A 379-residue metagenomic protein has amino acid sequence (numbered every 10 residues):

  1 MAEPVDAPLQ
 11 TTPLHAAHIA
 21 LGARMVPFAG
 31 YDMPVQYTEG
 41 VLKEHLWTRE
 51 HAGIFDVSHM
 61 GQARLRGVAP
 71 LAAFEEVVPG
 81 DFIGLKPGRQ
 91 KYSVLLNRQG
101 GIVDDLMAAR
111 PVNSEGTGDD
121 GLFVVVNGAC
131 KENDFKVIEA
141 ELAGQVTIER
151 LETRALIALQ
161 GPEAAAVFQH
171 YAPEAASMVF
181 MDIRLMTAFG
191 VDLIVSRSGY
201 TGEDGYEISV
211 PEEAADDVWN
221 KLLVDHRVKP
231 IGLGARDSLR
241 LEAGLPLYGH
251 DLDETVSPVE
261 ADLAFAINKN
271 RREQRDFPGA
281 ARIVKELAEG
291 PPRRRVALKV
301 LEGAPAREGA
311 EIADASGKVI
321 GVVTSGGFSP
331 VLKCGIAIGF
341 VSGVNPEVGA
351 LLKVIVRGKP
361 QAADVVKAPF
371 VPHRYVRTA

Functional and structural regions predicted by a protein language model:
M1-P27, M33-Y37, V112-A379: Conserved, structured C-terminal
M1-S93, G101, L233: Acidic, proline/glycine-enriched N-terminal capping motif
H59-R66, V94-L95, G121, T153-A158: Conserved short loop/turn motifs at secondary-structure junctions
G61, L65, R98, V103 (+1 more regions): Short coil/turn segments at secondary-structure boundaries
V68-A69, F82, P111-G118: Short, solvent-exposed loop/edge-beta patches enriched in aromatic
V68-D104, A164-V191: Internal amphipathic helical hairpin motif
M107-A108: Glycine-rich, Trp-frequent "lid" loop and neighboring beta-strands that shape and gate the flavin cofactor pocket
